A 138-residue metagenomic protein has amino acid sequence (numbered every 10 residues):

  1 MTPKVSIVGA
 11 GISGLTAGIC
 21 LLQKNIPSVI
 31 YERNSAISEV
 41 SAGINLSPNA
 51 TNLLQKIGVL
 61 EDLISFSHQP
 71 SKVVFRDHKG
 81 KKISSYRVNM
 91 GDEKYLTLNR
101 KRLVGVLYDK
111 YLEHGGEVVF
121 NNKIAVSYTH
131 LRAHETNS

Functional and structural regions predicted by a protein language model:
T2-G11: Beta1/beta-strand and adjacent pyrophosphate-binding region of the FAD-binding site in flavoprotein oxidoreductases
G14: N-terminal Rossmann-fold NAD(P) dinucleotide-binding loop
Q23-V40: Glycine-rich FAD pyrophosphate-binding loop
A36-N52: Conserved N-terminal glycine-rich FAD pyrophosphate-binding loop of Rossmann-like flavoproteins
S47-Y108: Active-site-adjacent segment of FAD-dependent monooxygenases/related oxidoreductases
F120-Y128: A conserved short coil-to-beta-strand element within the FAD-binding core of flavoproteins
H130-S138: Single conserved hydrophobic/aromatic residue that forms the stacking wall/gate of nucleotide- or nucleobase-binding
